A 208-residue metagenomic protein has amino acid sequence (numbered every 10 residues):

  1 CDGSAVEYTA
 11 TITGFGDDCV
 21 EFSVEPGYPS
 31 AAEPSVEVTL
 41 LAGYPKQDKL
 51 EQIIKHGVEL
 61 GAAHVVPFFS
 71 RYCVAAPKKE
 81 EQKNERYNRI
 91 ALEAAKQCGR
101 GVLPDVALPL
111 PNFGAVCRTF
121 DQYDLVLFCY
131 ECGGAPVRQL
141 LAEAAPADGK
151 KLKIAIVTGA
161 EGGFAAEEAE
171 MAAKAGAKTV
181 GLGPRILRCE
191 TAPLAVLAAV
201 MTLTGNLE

Functional and structural regions predicted by a protein language model:
C1-P29: N-terminal positively charged helical leader segments and presequences
D2-G3, Y44, P109-L110, C129-C132 (+1 more regions): Fold-independent oxyanion-binding glycine-rich loops and adjacent beta-strand/coil segments at enzyme active sites
E25-F128: RNA substrate-binding interface of SAM-dependent RNA methyltransferases
G27, E161-G162, P184-L187: Short, acidic/turn-prone active-site loops that include or flank metal/cofactor- and phosphate-binding residues
P111-C117, G134-P136, L187: A short acidic, often aromatic-flanked loop/helix-cap motif at beta-alpha or helix-coil junctions that lines enzyme
F120-A169, A177-G181: Active-site/ligand-binding-proximal alpha/beta "capping" segment
A166-E208: Structured adenosyl-cofactor binding patch, chiefly the S-adenosyl-L-methionine
